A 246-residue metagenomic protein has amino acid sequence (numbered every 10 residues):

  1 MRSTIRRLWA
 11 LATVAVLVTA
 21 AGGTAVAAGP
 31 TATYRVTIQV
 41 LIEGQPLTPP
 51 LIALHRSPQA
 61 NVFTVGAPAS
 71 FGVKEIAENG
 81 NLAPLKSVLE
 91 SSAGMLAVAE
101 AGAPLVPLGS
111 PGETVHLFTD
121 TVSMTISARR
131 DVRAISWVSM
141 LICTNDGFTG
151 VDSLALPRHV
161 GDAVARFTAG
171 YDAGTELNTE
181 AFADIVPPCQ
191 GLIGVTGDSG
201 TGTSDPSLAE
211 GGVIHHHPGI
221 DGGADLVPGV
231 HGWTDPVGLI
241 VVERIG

Functional and structural regions predicted by a protein language model:
M1-A12: Bacterial N-terminal signal peptides that target proteins for export
L11-A20: Bacterial N-terminal signal peptides
G22-G29: Sec-dependent signal peptide cleavage junction
G29-T33, L41-V164: Structured domain cores in non-transmembrane regions
L108-G246: Mature, soluble, non-transmembrane domains
